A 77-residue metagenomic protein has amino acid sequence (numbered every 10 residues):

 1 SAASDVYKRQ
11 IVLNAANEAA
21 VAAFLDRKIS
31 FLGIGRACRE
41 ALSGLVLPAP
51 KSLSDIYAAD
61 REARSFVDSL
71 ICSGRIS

Functional and structural regions predicted by a protein language model:
S1-Y7: Short, small-residue-biased leader/transition segments that mark boundaries at the very start of proteins
S4, V12-L13, I29-S77: NAD(P)-dependent dehydrogenase/reductase Rossmann-like domain
A15-A20: Long, well-ordered amphipathic alpha-helical subdomains in the mid-to-C-terminal portions of large enzyme subunits
A23-F24: Hydrophobic side-chain positions on well-ordered alpha-helices, corresponding to helix-helix packing/interface faces
